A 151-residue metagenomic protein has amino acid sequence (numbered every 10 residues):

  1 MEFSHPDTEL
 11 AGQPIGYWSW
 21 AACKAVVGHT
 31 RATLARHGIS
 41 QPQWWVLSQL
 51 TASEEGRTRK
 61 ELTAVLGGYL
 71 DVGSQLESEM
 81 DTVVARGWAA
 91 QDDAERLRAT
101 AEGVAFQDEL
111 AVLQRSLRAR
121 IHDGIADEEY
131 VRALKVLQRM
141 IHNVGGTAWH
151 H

Functional and structural regions predicted by a protein language model:
M1-D7, R57, V131, K135-H151: C-terminal regulatory/oligomerization modules of transcriptional regulators
M1-H37, Q41: N-terminal leader segment of winged-helix/HTH proteins
L10, Y17, Q41, R57 (+5 more regions): Residues at secondary-structure transition points
Y17-W20, S48, H142: Generic alpha-helical structural context detector
A22, V26, L110-G124, M140-A148: Alpha-helical linker/hinge and terminal dimerization helices associated with HTH transcriptional regulators
G28-Q75, M80: N-terminal helix-turn-helix DNA-binding core of bacterial DNA-binding proteins
D81-K135: Charged, amphipathic alpha-helical coiled-coil/dimerization segments
